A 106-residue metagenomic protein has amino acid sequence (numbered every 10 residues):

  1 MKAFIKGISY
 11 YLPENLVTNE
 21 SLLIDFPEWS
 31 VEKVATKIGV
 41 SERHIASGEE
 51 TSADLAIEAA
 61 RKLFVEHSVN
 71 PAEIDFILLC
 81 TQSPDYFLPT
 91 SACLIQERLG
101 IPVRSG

Functional and structural regions predicted by a protein language model:
M1-D75: Conserved active-site "lid/cap" helical segment
A35-K37, S41-D54, Q82-G106: Conserved catalytic cysteine-centered active-site region of acyl-thioester-dependent Claisen-condensing enzymes
D75-T81: Short glycine-rich or small-residue beta-strand-to-loop segments that form or flank ligand, phosphate, metal/Fe-S
